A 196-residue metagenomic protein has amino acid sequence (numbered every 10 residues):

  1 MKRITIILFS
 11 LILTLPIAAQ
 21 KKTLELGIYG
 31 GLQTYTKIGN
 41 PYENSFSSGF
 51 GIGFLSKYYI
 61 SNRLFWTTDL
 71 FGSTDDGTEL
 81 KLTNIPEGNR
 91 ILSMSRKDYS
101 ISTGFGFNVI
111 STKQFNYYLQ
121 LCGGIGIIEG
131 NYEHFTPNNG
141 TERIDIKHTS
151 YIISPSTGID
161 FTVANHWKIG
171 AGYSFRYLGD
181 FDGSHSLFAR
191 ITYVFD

Functional and structural regions predicted by a protein language model:
M1-E25, F195: Bacterial Sec-dependent N-terminal signal peptides
A19-D69, S186-F188, T192-D196: Short glycine/proline- and aromatic-enriched beta-strand/turn motifs that initiate or cap beta-hairpins
K22-L24, N44-F50, S95-I101, F115 (+2 more regions): Residues that define the transmembrane beta-barrel architecture of outer-membrane proteins
I28-L32, I52-Y58, I101-F107, L121-I125 (+3 more regions): Residues on the lipid-exposed face of transmembrane beta-strands in outer-membrane beta-barrel proteins
G30-T36, L70-D76, G123-E129, F175-G179 (+1 more regions): Transmembrane beta-strands of outer-membrane beta-barrel pores
T36-S45, F71-Y99, I125-S150: Flexible, solvent-exposed loop segments that connect beta-strands
I60-W66, K113-F115, F161-I169: Repeated loop/turn-to-beta-strand initiation elements of outer-membrane beta-barrel proteins
T67-D69, N116-C122, G170-G172: Outer-envelope exported proteins of Gram-negative bacteria
